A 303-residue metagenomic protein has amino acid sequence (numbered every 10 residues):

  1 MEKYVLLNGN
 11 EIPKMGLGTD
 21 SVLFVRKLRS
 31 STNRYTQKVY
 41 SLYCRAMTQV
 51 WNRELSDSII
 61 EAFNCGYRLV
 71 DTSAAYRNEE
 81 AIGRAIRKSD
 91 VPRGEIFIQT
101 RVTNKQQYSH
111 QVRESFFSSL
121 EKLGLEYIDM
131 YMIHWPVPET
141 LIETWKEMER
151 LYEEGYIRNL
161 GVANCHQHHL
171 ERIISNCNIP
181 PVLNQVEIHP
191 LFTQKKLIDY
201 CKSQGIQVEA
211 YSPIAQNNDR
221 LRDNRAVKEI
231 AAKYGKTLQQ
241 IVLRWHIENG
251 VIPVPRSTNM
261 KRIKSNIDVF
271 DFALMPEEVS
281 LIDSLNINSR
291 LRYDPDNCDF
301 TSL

Functional and structural regions predicted by a protein language model:
M1-I96, E126, I214-A215: N-terminal binding-site loop/beta-alpha segment at the start of enzyme catalytic domains that lines or forms
K3-Y4, R26, P136-L303: Beta/alpha (TIM)-barrel catalytic core signal, keyed to glycine-rich beta->alpha loops juxtaposed to Asp/Glu that bind
K14, R93-I96, E126-M130, R158-N159 (+2 more regions): Short acidic capping loops at alpha-helix termini that bridge into adjacent secondary structure
M47-A62, Y108-L123, L170, F192-T193: Short, acidic/polar
W51, L69-A81, K105-H110, P136-T140 (+2 more regions): Acidic-and-aromatic substrate-binding clefts and catalytic sites of carbohydrate-active enzymes
I82-R87, F116-L120, M148-E149, L170 (+1 more regions): Short, well-ordered amphipathic alpha-helices
R93-Q107, D129-P136, N164: A short, structured active-site edge motif that brings together acidic residues
V112-M132, R150-E154: CE4/NodB-like, metal-dependent polysaccharide N-deacetylase domain that modifies extracellular/periplasmic N-acetylated
